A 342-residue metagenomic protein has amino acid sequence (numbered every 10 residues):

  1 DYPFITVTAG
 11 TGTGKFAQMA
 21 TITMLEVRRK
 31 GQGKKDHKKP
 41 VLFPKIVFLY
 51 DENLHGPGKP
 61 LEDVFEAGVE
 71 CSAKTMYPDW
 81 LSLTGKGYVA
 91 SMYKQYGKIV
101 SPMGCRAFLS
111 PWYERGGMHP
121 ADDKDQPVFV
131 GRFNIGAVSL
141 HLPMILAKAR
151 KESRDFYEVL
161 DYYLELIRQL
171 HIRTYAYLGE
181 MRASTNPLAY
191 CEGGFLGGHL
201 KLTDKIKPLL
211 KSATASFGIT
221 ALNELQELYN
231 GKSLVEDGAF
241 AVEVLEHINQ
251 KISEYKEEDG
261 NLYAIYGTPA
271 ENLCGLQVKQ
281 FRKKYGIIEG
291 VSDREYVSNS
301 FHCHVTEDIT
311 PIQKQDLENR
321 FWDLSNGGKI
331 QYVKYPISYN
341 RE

Functional and structural regions predicted by a protein language model:
D1-K211, K232-E342: Conserved catalytic cores of very large enzyme subunits
A215-L228, E246: Contiguous, well-ordered alpha-helical segments that form the cores/surfaces of helical PPI scaffolds
